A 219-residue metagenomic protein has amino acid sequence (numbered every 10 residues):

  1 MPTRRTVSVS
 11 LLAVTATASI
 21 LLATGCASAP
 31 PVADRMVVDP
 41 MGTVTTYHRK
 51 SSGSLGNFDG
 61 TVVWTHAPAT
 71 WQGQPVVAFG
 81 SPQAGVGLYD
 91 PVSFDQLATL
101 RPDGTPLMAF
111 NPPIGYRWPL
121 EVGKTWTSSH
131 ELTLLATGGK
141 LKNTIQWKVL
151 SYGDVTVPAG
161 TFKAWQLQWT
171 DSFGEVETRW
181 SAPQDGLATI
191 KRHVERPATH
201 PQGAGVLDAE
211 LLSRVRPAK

Functional and structural regions predicted by a protein language model:
M1-P2, T189: Intrinsically disordered, low-complexity regions enriched in serine, threonine, proline and polar/charged residues
T3, T24: Ser/Thr-centric signal marking residues that sit in or immediately flank functional binding/regulatory motifs
R4-S8: N-terminal export leaders
L11-L12, T199: Enrichment for repetitive, rod-forming helical segments
L12-A23: Bacterial N-terminal signal peptides
C26-V86, P91-F94, T99, P106 (+1 more regions): Acidic, serine/threonine-rich low-complexity disordered tracts
F110-L132: Long, charged/polar, surface-exposed segments that mediate recognition or autoinhibition
